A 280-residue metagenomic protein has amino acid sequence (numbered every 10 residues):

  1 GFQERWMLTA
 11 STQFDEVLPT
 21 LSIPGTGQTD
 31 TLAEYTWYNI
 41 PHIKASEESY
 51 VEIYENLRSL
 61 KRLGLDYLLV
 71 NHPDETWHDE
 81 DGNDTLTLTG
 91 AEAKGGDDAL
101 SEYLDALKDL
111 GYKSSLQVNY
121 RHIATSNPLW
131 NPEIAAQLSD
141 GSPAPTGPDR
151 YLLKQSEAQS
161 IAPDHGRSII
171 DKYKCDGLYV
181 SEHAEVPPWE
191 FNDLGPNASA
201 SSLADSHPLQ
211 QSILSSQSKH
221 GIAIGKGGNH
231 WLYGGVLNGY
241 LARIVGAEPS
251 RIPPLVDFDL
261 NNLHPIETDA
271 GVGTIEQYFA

Functional and structural regions predicted by a protein language model:
G1-L68, H72-E75, E92-K94, A106 (+2 more regions): Carbohydrate-recognition beta-sandwich/jelly-roll modules in extracellular/periplasmic carbohydrate-active proteins
Y67-A280: Aromatic- and carboxylate-enriched substrate-binding clefts and catalytic-loop regions of carbohydrate-active enzymes
